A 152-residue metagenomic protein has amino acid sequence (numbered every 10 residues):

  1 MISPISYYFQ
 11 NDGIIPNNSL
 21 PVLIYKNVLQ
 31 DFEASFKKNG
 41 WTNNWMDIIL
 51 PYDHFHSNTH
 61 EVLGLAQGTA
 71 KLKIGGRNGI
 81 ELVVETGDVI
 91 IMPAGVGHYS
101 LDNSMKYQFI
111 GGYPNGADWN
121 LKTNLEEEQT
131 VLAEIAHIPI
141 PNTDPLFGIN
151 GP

Functional and structural regions predicted by a protein language model:
M1-H54, I149: A short, N-terminal "cap"/entry segment at the start of jelly-roll beta-barrel domains of the cupin/DSBH fold
H56-K73, I91: Short, conserved beta-strand element in jelly-roll/cupin
G75-G79: Short alpha-helix capping/helix-loop boundary micro-motifs
V84-N103, Y113: Conserved metal-binding segment of the jelly-roll/cupin
L101-P152: Double-stranded beta-helix
